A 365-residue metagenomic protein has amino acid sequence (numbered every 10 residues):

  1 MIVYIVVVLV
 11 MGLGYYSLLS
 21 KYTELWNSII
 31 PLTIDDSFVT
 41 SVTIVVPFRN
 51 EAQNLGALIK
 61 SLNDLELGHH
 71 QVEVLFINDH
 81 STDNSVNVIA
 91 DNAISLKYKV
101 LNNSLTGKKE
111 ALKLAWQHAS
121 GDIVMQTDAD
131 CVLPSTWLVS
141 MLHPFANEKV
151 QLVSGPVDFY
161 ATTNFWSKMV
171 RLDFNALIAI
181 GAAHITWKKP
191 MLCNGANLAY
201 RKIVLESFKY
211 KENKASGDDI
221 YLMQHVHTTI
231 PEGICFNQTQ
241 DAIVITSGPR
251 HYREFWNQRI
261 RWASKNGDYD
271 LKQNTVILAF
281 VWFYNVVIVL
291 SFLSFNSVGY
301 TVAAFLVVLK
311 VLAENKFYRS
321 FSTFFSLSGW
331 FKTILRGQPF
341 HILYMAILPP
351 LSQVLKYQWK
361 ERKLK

Functional and structural regions predicted by a protein language model:
M1-D36, R171, Y318: N-terminal membrane-anchoring/stem segments of glycan-assembly enzymes
D36, I277, V281-K356: Membrane-embedded multi-pass helical conduit in multi-pass membrane proteins, especially envelope-biosynthetic
E51, S61, N78-N87, C131: A conserved acidic beta->alpha catalytic loop
K60-Q71: Short, acidic, metal-binding catalytic loop of nucleotide-sugar glycosyltransferases
N84, A129-P144: Acidic donor-binding/catalytic loop of UDP-sugar-dependent glycosyltransferases, especially processive GT2
N102-A119, S140: Glycine-rich, basic loop-to-helix element that forms the pyrophosphate-binding segment of sugar-nucleotide handling
V124: Short aromatic/hydrophobic "clamp" motif used to bind/position activated sugar donors
F145-E148, L152-A176, I203-E206, Y210-N274: Catalytic donor/gating beta->alpha subdomain of glycosyltransferases that bind UDP-sugars
